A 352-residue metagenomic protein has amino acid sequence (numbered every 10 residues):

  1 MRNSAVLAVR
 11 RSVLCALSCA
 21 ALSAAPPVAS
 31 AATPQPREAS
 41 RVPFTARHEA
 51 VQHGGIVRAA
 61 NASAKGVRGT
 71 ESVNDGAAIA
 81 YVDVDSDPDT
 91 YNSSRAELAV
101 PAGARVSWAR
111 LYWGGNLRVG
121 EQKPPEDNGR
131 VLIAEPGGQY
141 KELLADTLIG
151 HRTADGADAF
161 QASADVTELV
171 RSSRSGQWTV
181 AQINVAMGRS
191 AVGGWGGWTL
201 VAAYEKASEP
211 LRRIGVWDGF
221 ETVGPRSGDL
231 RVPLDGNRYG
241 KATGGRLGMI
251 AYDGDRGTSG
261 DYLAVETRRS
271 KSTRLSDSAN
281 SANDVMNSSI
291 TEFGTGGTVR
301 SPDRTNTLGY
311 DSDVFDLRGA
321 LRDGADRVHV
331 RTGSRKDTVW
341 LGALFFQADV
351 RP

Functional and structural regions predicted by a protein language model:
R2-L14, C19, S23-P352: Disulfide-rich extracellular domains of secreted proteins
